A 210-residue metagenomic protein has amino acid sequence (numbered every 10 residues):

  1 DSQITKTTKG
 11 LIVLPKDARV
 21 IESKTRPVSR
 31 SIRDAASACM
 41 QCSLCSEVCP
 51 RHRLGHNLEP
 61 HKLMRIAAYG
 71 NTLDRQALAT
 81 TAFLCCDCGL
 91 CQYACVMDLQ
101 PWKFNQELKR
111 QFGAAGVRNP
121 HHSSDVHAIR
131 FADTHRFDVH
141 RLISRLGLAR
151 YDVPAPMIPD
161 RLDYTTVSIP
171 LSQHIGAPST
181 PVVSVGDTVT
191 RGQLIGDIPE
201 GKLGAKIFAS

Functional and structural regions predicted by a protein language model:
D1-I21: Glycine-rich anion/phosphate-binding loop at the beta-strand->alpha-helix junction
S2-T8, K202-S210: Short, compositionally biased
L14-A36, S46, R51-H127: Ferredoxin-type iron-sulfur electron-transfer modules in oxidoreductases and energy-metabolism complexes
K24-T25, R33, S172-Q173, P199 (+1 more regions): Intrinsically disordered, low-complexity regulatory segments
S124-V182, D197: N-terminal, Lys/Arg-enriched amphipathic/low-complexity engagement segments that precede the first folded domain
S179-T188, G192: Short histidine-centered loop motifs in beta-beta connectors
T190-G204: Short hydrophobic beta/alpha edge segments that flank linear recognition/processing sites
